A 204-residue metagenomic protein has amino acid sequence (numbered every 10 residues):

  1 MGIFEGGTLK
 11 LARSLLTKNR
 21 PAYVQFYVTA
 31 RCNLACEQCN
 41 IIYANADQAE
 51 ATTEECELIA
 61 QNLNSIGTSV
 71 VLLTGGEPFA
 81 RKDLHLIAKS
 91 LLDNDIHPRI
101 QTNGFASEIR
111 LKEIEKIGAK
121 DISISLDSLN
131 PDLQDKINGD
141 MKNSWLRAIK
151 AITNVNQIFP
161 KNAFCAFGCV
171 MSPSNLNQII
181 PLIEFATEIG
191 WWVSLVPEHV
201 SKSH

Functional and structural regions predicted by a protein language model:
G2-D121: Conserved alpha-helical substructure of the radical SAM core
I117, S125-H204: Radical SAM enzyme [4Fe-4S]-AdoMet core and its adjacent flexible, acidic and glycine-rich loops/tails across
